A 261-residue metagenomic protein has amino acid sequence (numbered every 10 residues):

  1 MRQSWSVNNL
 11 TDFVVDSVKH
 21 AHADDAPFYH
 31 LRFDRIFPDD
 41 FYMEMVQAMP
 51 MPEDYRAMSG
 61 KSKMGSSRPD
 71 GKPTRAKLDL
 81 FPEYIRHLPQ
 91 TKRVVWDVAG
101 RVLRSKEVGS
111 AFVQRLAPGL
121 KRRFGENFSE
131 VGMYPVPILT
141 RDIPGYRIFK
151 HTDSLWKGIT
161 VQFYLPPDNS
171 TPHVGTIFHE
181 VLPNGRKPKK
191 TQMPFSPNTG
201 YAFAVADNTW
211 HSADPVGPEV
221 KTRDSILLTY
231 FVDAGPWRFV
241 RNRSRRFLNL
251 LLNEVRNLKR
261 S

Functional and structural regions predicted by a protein language model:
M1-A26, R243-S261: Fe(II)/2-oxoglutarate
F13-S17, E83-Y84, G125-N127: Short, flexible segments with low predicted structural confidence
S17, A21, E44, A48 (+9 more regions): Residues that form generic nucleotide/phosphate-binding pockets
H20-R115: Non-heme Fe(II)/2-oxoglutarate
A48-P52, I177-V181, V240-L250: Short intrinsically disordered coil segments
M64-K72, L139-T140, R246-N253: Amphipathic alpha-helical surface "interface" segments used for docking/oligomerization or membrane association within
A76-E83, N184-R186, D207-H211, R246-L251: A general structural signal for short secondary-structure boundary/capping elements
K92-L228, V232-V240: Catalytic core of non-heme Fe(II) oxygenases with the double-stranded beta-helix
